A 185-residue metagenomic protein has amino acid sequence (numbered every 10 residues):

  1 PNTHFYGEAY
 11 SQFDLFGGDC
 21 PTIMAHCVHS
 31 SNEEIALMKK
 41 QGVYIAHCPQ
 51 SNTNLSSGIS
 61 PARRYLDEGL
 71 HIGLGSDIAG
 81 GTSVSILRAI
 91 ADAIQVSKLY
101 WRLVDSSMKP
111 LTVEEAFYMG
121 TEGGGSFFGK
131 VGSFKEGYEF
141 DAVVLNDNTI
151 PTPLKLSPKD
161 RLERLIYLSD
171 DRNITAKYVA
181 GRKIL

Functional and structural regions predicted by a protein language model:
P1-G80: Active-site core of metal-dependent hydrolases
F13-G18, R63-P151: His/Asp/Glu-enriched, well-ordered alpha-helical/loop segment that forms or immediately abuts the divalent-metal
D14-L15, I35-A36, F134-K135, I166 (+1 more regions): Short secondary-structure boundary/capping segments
I23, S133, R164: Conserved beta-strand positions that form and line the central face of beta-propeller blades
C27-V28, K98, N148, R182: Flexible loop residues that form catalytic and substrate-binding hotspots at small-molecule/glycan-binding clefts
T53-G58, G75-G80, L103-S107, R172-V179: Short C-terminal domain-edge/linker segments immediately following a structured domain
S57, V84-S85, L156: Short Asp/Glu-rich motifs
E139-L185: C-terminal cap of metal-dependent C-N hydrolases
